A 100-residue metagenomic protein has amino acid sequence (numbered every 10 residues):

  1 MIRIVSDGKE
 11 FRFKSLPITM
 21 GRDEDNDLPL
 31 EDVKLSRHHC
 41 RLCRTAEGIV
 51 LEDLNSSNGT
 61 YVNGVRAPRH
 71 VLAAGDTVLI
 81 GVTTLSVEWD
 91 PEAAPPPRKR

Functional and structural regions predicted by a protein language model:
M1-I2, T83-R100: Regulatory inter-domain linker segments that are low-complexity and enriched for serine/threonine/proline
R3, D7-T84: Forkhead-associated
